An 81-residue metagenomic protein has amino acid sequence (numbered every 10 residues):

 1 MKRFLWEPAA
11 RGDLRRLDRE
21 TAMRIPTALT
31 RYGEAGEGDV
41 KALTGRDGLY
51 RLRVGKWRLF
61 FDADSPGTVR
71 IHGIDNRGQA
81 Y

Functional and structural regions predicted by a protein language model:
M1-G12, R16-M23, E37-G38, V54-W57 (+1 more regions): Enriched for short, Lys/Arg-rich terminal
T27-L52: A short, surface-exposed loop/turn module that caps and links secondary-structure elements
